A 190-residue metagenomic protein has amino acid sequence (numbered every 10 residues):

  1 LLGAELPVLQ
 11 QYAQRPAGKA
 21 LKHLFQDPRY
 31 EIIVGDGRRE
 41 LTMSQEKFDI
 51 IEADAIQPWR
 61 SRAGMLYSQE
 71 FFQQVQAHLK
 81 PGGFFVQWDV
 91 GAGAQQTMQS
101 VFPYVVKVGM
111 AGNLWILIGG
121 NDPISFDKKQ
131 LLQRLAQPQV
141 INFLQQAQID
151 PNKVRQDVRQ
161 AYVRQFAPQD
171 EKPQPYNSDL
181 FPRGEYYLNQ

Functional and structural regions predicted by a protein language model:
L1-Q95, Q99-V101, V105, A111: The AdoMet/dcAdoMet-binding core of the Class I SAM-like
P16, L21, F25-R29, D36-Q45 (+1 more regions): Soluble small-group transferase modules, centered on the S-adenosyl donor enzyme superfamily
